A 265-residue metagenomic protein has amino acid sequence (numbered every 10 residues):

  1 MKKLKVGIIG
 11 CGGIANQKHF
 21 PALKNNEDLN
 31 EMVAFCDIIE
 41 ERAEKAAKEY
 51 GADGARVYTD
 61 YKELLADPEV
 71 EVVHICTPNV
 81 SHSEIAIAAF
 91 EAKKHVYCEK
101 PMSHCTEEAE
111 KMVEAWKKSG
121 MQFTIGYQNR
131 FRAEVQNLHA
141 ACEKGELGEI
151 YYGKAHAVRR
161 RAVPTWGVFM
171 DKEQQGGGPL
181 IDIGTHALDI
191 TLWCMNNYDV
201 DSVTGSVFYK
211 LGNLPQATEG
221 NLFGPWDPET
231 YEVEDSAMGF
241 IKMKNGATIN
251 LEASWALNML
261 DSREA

Functional and structural regions predicted by a protein language model:
M1-G51: N-terminal Rossmann-like dinucleotide-binding module
K5, D227-A237, K242-A265: NAD(P)-dinucleotide binding in Rossmann-like oxidoreductases
I14, N129-T230: Predominantly a Rossmann-like dinucleotide-binding segment in NAD(P)-dependent oxidoreductases
L29, A55, K94, M121-Q122 (+2 more regions): Short, well-ordered coil/turn segments that N-cap beta-strands
V33, A55, E71: Conserved acidic residues
G54-D60: Conserved SAM-binding strand-loop segment of SAM-dependent methyltransferases
T59, C98, I125, G205 (+1 more regions): Short loop/edge segments at beta-strand edges and connector loops that shape dinucleotide/nucleotide cofactor-binding
D67, V72-R130, G145: Beta-strand-loop-alpha-helix segment that lines the small-molecule cofactor/substrate pocket of alpha/beta enzymes
